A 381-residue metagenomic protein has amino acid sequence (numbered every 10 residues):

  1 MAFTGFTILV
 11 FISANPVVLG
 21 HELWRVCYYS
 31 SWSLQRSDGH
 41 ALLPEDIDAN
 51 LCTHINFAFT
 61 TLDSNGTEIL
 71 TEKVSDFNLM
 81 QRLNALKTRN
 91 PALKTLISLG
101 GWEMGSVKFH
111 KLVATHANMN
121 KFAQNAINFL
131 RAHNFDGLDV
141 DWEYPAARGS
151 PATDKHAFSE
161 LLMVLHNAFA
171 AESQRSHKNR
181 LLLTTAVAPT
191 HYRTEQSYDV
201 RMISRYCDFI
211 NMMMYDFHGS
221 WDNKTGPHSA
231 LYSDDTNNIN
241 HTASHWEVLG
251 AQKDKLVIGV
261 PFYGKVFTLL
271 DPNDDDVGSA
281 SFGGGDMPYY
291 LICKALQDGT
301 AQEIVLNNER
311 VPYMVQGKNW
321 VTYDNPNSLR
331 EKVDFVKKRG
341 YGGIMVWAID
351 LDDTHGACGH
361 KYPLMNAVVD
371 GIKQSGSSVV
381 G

Functional and structural regions predicted by a protein language model:
M1-G20: Cleavable N-terminal signal peptides of Sec/SRP-targeted secreted and luminal proteins
L19-L130, H156, V164, G359-G381: Glycan-recognition patch characteristic of GH18 chitinases/ENGases and related GlcNAc/peptidoglycan-binding proteins
Y29-S31, F59, I97-G101, W142-Y144 (+4 more regions): A cross-domain feature marking catalytic cores of carbohydrate-active enzymes and several ubiquitous metabolic/repair
I55, I97, V140, L165 (+4 more regions): Conserved, mostly hydrophobic/aromatic
N65-F77, P145-Q297: Substrate-binding surface in catalytic domains of secreted glycosidases
L99, H218-S220, P227, V257-K338 (+2 more regions): Glycan-binding loop/region signatures in secreted carbohydrate-active enzymes
A114-L138, L161-A168, E195-Y206: An active-site-proximal structural segment forming one wall of the substrate-binding cleft that immediately precedes
N125-K155, M212, D216, M345: Active-site groove signature of glycoside hydrolases
